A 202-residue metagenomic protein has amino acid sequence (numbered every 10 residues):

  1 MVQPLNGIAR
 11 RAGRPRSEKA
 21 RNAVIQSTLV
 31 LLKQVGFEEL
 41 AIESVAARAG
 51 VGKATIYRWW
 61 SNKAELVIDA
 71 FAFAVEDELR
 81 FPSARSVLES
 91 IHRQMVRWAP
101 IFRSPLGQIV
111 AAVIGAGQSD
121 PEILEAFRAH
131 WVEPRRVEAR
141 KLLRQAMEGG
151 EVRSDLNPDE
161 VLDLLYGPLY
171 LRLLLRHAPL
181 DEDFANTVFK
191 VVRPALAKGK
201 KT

Functional and structural regions predicted by a protein language model:
M1-A9, R93, P100, V137-E148 (+3 more regions): C-terminal peripheral helix-coil segments that are non-catalytic and often amphipathic
M1-R48, E65: Basic, helix-initiating cap at the start of DNA-binding domains
V24, E39, N62-V67, D77-E78 (+1 more regions): Short amphipathic alpha-helical segment with a characteristic S/N-K-E followed by hydrophobic residues
G50-W60: Short hydrophobic/aromatic patch on the recognition helix
W59-W60, F127, W131, Y166 (+1 more regions): Tryptophan-centric aromatic hotspots in well-structured domains and transmembrane helices
L79-Q108: Hydrophobic alpha-helical connector segments
P100-A112, E122-E148: Amphipathic alpha-helical packing segments from all-alpha helical-bundle domains
A126-W131, E148-L164, E182-D183: All-alpha amphipathic helical-bundle segments outside canonical DNA-binding/catalytic cores that form hydrophobic
